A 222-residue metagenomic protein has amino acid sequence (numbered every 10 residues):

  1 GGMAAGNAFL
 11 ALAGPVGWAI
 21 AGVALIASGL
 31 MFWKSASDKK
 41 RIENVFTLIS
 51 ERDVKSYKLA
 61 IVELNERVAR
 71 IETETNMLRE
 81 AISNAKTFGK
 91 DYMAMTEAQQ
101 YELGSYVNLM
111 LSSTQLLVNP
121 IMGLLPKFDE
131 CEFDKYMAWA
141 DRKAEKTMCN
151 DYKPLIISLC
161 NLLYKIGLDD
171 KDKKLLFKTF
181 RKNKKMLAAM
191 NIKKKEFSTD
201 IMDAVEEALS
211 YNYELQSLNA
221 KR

Functional and structural regions predicted by a protein language model:
G1-A36: Small-residue-rich hydrophobic membrane-insertion segments
A11-W18, A24, F46-T75: Amphipathic, membrane-active segments
K34-S37, K55-R222: Long, helix-rich, hydrophobic modules that act as membrane-proximal anchors or helical bundle/coiled-coil regulators
S35-T47: Juxtamembrane/interface segments at transmembrane-helix termini
